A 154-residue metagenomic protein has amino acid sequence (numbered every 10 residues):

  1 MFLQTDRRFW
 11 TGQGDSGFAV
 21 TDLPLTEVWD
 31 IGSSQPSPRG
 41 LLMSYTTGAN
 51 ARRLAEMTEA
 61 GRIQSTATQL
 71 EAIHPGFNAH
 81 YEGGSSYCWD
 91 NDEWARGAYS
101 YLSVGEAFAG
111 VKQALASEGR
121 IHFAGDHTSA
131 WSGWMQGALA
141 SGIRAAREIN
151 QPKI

Functional and structural regions predicted by a protein language model:
M1-Q13: Central beta-strand plus flanking loop segment that forms part of the substrate or channel wall within the catalytic
G12-I154: Conserved flavin/dinucleotide-binding core of flavoenzymes
